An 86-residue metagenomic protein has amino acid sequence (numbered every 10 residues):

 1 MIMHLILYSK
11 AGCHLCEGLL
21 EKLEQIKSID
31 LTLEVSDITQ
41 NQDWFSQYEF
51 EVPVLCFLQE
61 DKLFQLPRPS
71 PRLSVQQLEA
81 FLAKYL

Functional and structural regions predicted by a protein language model:
M1-H4, K84-L86: Proteins that catalyze or organize thiol-disulfide redox chemistry and the adjacent proteostasis machinery handling
I2-Q25: Local sequence-structure signature of Cys/Sec-based thiol-disulfide redox active-site neighborhoods
H14-L15, D43, L73: Short alpha-helical
L20-S36: Conserved helix-turn-beta segment immediately C-terminal to the redox Cys motif in thioredoxin-like folds
E34-E51: Thioredoxin-like thiol-disulfide oxidoreductase module
F57-L86: Non-catalytic, surface beta->alpha helical segment in thiol-disulfide oxidoreductase systems
